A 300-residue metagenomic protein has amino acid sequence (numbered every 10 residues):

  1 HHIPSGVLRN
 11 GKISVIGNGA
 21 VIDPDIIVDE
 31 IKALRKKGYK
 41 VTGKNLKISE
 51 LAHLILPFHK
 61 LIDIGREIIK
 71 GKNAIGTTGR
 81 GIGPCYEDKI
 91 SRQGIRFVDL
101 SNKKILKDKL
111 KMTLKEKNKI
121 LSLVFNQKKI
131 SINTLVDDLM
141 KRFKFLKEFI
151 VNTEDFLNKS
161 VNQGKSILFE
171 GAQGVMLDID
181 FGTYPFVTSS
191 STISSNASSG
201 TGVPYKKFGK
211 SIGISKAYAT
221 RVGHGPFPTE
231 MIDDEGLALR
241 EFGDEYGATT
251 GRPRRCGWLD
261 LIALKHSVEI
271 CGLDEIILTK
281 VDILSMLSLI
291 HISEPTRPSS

Functional and structural regions predicted by a protein language model:
H1-K36, I64-I68: Generic N-terminal targeting/processing segments that precede catalytic cores or assembly contacts
I27, I31-F156, S160, I167: Internal alpha/beta core interface subdomains
F58-D63, I90-R92, D178-G182, V187-S189 (+2 more regions): Short acidic, glycine/serine/threonine-rich loops at helix termini
L146-I193, T201: Acidic catalytic cores of enzymes that act on phosphate-bearing nucleotides/polynucleotides
F181-P253: A conserved active-site cap/scaffold subdomain adjacent to cofactor or substrate pockets
L261-I270: Short active-site loop/helix that positions an aromatic residue
D274-S288: Internal helical hairpin/lid segments
I290-S300: Single conserved hydrophobic/aromatic residue that forms the stacking wall/gate of nucleotide- or nucleobase-binding
